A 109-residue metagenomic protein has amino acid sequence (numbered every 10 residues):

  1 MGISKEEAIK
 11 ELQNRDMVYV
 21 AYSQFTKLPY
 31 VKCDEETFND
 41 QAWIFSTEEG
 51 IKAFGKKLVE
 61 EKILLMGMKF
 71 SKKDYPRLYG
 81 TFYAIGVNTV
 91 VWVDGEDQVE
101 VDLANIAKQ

Functional and structural regions predicted by a protein language model:
M1-Q109: Conserved NAD+-utilizing ADP-ribose enzyme module
